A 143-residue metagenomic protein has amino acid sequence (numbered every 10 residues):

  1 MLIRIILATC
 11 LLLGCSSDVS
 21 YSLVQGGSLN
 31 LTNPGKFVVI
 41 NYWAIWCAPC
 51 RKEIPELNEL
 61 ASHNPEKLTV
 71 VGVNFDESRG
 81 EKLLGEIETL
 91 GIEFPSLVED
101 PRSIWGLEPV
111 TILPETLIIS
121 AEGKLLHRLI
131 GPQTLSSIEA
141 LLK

Functional and structural regions predicted by a protein language model:
M1-A8: Sec-dependent signal peptide recognition, specifically the positively charged N-region followed immediately by
L12-G14: C-terminal motif of bacterial Sec signal peptides marking the signal peptidase cleavage site
V19-V38: A short beta-strand-turn-helix
K36, K67-L68, E93-F94: A generic structural signal for alpha->beta connector loops
K36-V38, Y42-W46, I112: Short pre-active-site segment immediately N-terminal to redox-active cysteine/selenocysteine motifs in thiol-based
V39-I40, V70, T116: Hydrophobic beta-strand anchors of alpha/beta hydrolase catalytic cores
R51-L90, P101-G106: Structural microenvironment flanking redox-active thiols in thiol-disulfide oxidoreductases
E86-I92, E99-L142: Thiol/disulfide oxidoreductase modules built on the thioredoxin-like
